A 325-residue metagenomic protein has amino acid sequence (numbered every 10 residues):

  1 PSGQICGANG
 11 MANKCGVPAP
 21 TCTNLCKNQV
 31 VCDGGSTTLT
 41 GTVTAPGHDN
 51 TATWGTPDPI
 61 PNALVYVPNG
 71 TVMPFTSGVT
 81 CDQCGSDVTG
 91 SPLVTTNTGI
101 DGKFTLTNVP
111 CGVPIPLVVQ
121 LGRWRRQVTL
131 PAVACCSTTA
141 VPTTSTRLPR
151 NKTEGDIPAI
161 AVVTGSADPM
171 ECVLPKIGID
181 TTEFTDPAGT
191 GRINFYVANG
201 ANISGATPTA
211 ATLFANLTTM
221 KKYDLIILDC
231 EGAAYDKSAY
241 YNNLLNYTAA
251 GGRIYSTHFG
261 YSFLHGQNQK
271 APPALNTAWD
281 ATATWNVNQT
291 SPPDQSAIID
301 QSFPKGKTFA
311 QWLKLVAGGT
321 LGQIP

Functional and structural regions predicted by a protein language model:
P1-G34: Cysteine-rich modules of extracellular adhesion/ECM and protease-associated proteins
G34, G112, P131-R150: Solvent-exposed, conformationally flexible loop/turn segments
L39-A45, G102: A short, amphipathic beta-strand motif
T51-P59, N69-T107: Short, acidic Ser/Thr/Gly-rich low-complexity loop/linker segments typical of extracellular and cell-surface proteins
V65-V67, P92-L93, G102, G112-L130: A short, solvent-exposed beta-strand micro-motif common in secreted/extracellular proteins
A140-L174: An acidic-aromatic substrate-binding cleft motif
D168-K270: Helical hinge/lid and interdomain linker segments adjacent to catalytic or ligand-binding clefts that mediate domain
A233-P325: A glycine-rich, often tryptophan-bearing local segment used as a flexible ligand/cofactor-contacting loop or short
